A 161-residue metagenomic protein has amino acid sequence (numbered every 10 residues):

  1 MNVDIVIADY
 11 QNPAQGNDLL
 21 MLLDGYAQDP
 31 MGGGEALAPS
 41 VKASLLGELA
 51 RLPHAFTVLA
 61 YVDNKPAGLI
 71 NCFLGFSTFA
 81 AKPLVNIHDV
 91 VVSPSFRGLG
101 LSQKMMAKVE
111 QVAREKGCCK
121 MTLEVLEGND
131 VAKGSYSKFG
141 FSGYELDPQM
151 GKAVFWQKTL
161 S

Functional and structural regions predicted by a protein language model:
N2-I5, Y10, C119-S161: C-terminal "cap" of GNAT-fold acetyltransferases
V3-K82, H88, L146-Q149, T159-L160: Acetyl-CoA-dependent GNAT
D18, K104, V131: Charged catalytic carboxylate motif
L22-Y26, V112, K116, S135 (+1 more regions): Alpha-helical interaction/dimerization surfaces of two-component signaling modules
P83, L99, E115-C119: Short coil/turn segments at alpha/beta junctions that flank glycine-rich nucleotide-binding fingerprints
V90-V92, V125: Hydrophobic adenine-recognition pocket in adenosine-nucleotide-binding enzymes
V92, G98-Q111, G134, K138: Conserved acetyl-CoA-binding loop-helix of GNAT-fold acetyltransferases
